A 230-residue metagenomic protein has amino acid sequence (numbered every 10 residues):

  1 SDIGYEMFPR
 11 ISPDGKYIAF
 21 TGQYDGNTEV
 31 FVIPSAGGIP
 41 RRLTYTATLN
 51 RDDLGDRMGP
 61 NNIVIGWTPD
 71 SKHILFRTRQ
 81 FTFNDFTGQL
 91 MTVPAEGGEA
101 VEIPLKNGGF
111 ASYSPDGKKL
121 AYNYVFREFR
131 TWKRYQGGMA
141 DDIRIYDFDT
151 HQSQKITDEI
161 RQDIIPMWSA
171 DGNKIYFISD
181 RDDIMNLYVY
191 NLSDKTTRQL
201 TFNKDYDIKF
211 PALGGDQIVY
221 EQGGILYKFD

Functional and structural regions predicted by a protein language model:
D2-E6, A19-F31, S35, I39 (+9 more regions): A flexible loop/linker signature enriched in serine peptidases of the S9 family
P13-D14, P69-D70, P115-D116, A170-D171 (+1 more regions): Residue-level detector of Asp-centered blade-edge/turn motifs that repeat once per structural unit in beta-propeller
T196-R198, D207-A212: Compact, basic/aliphatic-enriched, mixed alpha/beta core segments that act as assembly/interaction modules in small
